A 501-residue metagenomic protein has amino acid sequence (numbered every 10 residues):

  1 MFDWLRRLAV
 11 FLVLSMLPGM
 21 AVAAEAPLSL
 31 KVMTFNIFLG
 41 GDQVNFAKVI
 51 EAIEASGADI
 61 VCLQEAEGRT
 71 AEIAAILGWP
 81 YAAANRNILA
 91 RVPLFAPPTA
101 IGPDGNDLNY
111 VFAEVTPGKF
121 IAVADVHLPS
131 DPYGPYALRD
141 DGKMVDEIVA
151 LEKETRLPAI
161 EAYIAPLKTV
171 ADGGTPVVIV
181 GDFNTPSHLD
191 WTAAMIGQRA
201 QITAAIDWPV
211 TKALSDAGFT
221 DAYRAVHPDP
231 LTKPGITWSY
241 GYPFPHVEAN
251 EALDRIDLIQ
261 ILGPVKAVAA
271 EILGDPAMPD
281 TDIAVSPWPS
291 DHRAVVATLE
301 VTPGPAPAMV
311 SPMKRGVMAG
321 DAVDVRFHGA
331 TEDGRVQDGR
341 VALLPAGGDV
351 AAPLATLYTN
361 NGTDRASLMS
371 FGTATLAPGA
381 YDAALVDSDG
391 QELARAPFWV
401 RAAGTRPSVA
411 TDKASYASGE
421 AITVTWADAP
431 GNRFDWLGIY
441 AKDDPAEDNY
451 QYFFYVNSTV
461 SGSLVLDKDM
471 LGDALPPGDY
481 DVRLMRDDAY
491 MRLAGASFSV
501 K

Functional and structural regions predicted by a protein language model:
M1-A9: Bacterial N-terminal signal peptides that target proteins for export
R6, A21-I76, P117-I121, E300-P305 (+1 more regions): N-terminal, active-site-proximal structural segment of metallo-dependent hydrolase catalytic domains
L8-G19: Bacterial N-terminal signal peptides
A24, F112, T169-P176, T185-M309: Metal-dependent phosphoester-hydrolase catalytic domains
I60-A137, E271-L273: Structured beta-strand-rich core segments of catalytic domains in phosphoester-bond hydrolases
Y133-E154, A194: A solvent-exposed, charged loop/short amphipathic helix patch at secondary-structure junctions
E152-F183: His/acidic metal-ligating clusters that form di-metal
P307-K501: Extended, solvent-exposed regions of the mature portions of secreted/cell-surface glycoproteins
